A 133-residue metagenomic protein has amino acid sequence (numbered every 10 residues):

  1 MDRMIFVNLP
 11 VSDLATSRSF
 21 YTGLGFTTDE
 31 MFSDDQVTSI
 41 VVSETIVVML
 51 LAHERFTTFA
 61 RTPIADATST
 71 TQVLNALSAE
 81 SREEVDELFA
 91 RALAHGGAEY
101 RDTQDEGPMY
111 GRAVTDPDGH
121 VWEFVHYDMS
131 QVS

Functional and structural regions predicted by a protein language model:
M1-R18, Q72-L77, D128-S133: N-terminal beta-strand motif that seeds the catalytic metal site of vicinal oxygen chelate
D2-L14, T28-D29, L88, V114 (+1 more regions): Extended, non-catalytic scaffold segments that flank or surround catalytic motifs
N8-F56: Core segments of cupin and vicinal oxygen chelate
F56-P63, V132-S133: A short, acidic/glycine-rich surface segment
A65-T70: Short, flexible turn/loop "capping" segments at secondary-structure junctions
V73-A90, G96-A98: Mid-chain, well-packed structural core segment of small domains
F89-S133: Vicinal oxygen chelate
